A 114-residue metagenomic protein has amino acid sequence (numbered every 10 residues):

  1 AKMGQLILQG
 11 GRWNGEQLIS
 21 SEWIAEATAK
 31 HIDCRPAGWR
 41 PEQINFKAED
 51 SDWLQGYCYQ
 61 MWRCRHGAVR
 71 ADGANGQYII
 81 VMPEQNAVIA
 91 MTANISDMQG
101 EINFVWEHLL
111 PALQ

Functional and structural regions predicted by a protein language model:
A1-I19, I24, A29: Bacterial peptidoglycan biogenesis and beta-lactam-recognition machinery
A1-R12, Q77-T92: Active-site-proximal alpha-helical segments within enzyme catalytic domains
W13, W23, M61-W62, W106: Tryptophan-centered motif/residue detector
E16-Q17, R40, Q99-E101: A generic "cationic amphipathic patch" detector
T28-V88: Active-site Gly/Thr loop motif
I95-D97: A short acidic/small-residue loop/turn micro-motif
G100-Q114: Short, gly/Ser/Thr-rich active-site loops of penicillin-recognizing serine hydrolases
